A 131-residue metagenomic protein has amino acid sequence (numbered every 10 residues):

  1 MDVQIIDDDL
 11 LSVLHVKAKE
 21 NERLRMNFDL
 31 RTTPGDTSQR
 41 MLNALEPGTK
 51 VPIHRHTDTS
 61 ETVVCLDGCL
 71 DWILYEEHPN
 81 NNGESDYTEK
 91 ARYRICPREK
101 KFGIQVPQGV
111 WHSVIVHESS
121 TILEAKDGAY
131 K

Functional and structural regions predicted by a protein language model:
M1-S38, S85-C96: A short, N-terminal "cap"/entry segment at the start of jelly-roll beta-barrel domains of the cupin/DSBH fold
L42-D58: Conserved short histidine dyad/triad with adjacent acidic residue
T49, D58-T59, V110, E118: A generic "binding-loop/recognition-motif" signal
I53-H54, W72-I73, I104-V106, H112-H117 (+1 more regions): Short beta-strand His + acidic residue motifs that chelate non-heme Fe in jelly-roll/DSBH and cupin folds
D58-N80: Glycine- and acidic-residue-biased ligand/ion/polar-headgroup-sensing regions
T62, S119-K131: A short hydrophobic beta-strand segment most commonly corresponding to one strand of the jelly-roll/cupin
E76-G109: Short acidic-glycine-tyrosine-enriched beta hairpin
